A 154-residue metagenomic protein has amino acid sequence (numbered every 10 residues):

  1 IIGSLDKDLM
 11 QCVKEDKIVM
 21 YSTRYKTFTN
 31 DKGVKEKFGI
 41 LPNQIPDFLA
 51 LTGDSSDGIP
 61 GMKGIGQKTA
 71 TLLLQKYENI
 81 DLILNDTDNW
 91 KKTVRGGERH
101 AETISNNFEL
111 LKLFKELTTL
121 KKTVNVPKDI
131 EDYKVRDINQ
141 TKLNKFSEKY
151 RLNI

Functional and structural regions predicted by a protein language model:
I1-P127: Extended two-metal-dependent nuclease catalytic cores across DNA- and RNA-processing enzymes
Y25, I130-Y133, K142: Domain-level signal for Mg2+-assisted phosphodiester chemistry and nucleotide/NA-binding surfaces in nucleic-acid
R99, N139-Q140: S-adenosyl-L-methionine-dependent methyltransferase catalytic core, i.e., the SAM/SAH-binding region
N106, Y133-R136: C-terminal structured "cap/appendage" subdomains that terminate the fold
Q140-I154: Long, highly charged low-complexity segments
